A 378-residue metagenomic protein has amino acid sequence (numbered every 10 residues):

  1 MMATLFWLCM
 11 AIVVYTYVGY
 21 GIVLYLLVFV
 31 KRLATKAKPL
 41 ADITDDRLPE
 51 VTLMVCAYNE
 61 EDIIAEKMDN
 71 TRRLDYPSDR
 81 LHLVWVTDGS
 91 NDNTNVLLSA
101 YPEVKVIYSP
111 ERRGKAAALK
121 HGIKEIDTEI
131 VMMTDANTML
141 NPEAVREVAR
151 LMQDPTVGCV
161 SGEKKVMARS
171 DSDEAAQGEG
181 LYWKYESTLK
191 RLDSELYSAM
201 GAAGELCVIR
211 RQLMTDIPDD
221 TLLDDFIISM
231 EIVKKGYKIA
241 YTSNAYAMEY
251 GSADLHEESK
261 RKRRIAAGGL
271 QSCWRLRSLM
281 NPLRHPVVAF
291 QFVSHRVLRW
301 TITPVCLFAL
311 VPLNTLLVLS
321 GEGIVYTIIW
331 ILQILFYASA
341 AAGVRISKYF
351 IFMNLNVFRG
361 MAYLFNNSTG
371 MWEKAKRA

Functional and structural regions predicted by a protein language model:
V23-E50, H256-E257, S278-A289, Q333-A378: Juxtamembrane C-terminal module of membrane proteins
V28, Y108, A117-A118, T128 (+2 more regions): Long helical/loop segments within the catalytic core of UDP-sugar-dependent glycosyltransferases, especially the large
P49-T52, H82, I227: Cell-envelope/extracellular polymer assembly enzymes that use nucleotide-activated donors
D62-E66, R80, N91-A100, E143: Acidic helix N-cap motif at the loop->helix transition within catalytic regions of sugar-transfer enzymes
D69-R80: Short, acidic, metal-binding catalytic loop of nucleotide-sugar glycosyltransferases
N70, V86-N95, E111, T138: A conserved acidic beta->alpha catalytic loop
V131: Short aromatic/hydrophobic "clamp" motif used to bind/position activated sugar donors
M152-Y185, D220-D224, I228-F292, Y349-L355 (+1 more regions): Catalytic donor/gating beta->alpha subdomain of glycosyltransferases that bind UDP-sugars
